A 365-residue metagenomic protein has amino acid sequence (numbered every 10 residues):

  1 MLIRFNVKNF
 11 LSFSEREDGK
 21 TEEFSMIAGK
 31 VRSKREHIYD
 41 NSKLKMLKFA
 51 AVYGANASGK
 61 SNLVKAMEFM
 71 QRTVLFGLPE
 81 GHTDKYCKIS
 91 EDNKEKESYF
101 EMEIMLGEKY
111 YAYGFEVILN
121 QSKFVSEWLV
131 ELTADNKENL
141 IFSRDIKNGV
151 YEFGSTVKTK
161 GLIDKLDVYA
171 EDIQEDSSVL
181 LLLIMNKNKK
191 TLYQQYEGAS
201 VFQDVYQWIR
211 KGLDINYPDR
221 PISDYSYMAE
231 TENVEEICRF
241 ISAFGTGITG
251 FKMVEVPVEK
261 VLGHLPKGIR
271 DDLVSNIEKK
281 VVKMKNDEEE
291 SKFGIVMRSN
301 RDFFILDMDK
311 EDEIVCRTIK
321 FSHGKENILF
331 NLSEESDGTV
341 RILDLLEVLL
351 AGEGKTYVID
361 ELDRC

Functional and structural regions predicted by a protein language model:
M1-L75, E311-C365: Switch/communication elements of ASCE P-loop NTPase nucleotide-binding domains
F5, F100-M102, K123-L132, R317-H323: Short polybasic amphipathic segments
K8, D219-L332: Extended helical coiled-coil dimerization/tether regions that scaffold and oligomerize large DNA-maintenance assemblies
F10, G29, G107, I118-N120 (+2 more regions): An acidic- and aromatic-residue-enriched active-site/binding cleft used to recognize and process polar
K20, G107-Y111, N136-E138, E326-I328: Short acidic/polar mixed-charge low-complexity motifs
I38-A51, A55, V64-S122: Conserved P-loop NTP-binding catalytic core
E97-Y99, Y110, K137, E236 (+1 more regions): Short beta-strand-initiation
A112-R270: Electropositive, glycine-dotted interaction segments that contact anionic polymers or phosphate-rich ligands
